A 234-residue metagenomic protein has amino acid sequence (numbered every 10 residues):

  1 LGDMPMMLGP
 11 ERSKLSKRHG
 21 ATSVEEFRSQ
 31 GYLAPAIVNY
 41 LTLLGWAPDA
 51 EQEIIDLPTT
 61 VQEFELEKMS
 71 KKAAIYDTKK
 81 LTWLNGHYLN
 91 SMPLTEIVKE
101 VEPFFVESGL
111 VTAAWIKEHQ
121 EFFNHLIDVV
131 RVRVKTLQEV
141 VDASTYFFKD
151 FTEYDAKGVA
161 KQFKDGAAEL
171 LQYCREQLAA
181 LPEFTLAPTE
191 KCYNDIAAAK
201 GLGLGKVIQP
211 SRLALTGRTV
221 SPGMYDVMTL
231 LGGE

Functional and structural regions predicted by a protein language model:
L1-Y88, E96, V106, Q209-L215 (+1 more regions): Alpha-helical recognition segments enriched in aromatics with Gly/Pro capping that present substrate-recognition
S29, A73, F122, L126 (+3 more regions): Secondary-structure capping and boundary motifs in well-ordered enzyme cores
A36, K80, I97, F122 (+4 more regions): Residue-level detector of well-ordered alpha-helical segments, enriched for hydrophobic/aromatic packing positions
L41, L84-N85, I127-V134, Y193 (+3 more regions): Short alpha-helical scaffolding segments that buttress acidic/His motifs in well-ordered protein cores
D49-Q52, A73, W115, T185 (+2 more regions): Short, surface-exposed helix-loop/turn micro-motifs enriched in polar/charged residues
L94-K200: Small-residue-rich helix-loop
L186-E234: Charged substrate- and nucleic-acid-binding regions of tRNA-handling and nucleotidyl-transfer enzymes, centered on
